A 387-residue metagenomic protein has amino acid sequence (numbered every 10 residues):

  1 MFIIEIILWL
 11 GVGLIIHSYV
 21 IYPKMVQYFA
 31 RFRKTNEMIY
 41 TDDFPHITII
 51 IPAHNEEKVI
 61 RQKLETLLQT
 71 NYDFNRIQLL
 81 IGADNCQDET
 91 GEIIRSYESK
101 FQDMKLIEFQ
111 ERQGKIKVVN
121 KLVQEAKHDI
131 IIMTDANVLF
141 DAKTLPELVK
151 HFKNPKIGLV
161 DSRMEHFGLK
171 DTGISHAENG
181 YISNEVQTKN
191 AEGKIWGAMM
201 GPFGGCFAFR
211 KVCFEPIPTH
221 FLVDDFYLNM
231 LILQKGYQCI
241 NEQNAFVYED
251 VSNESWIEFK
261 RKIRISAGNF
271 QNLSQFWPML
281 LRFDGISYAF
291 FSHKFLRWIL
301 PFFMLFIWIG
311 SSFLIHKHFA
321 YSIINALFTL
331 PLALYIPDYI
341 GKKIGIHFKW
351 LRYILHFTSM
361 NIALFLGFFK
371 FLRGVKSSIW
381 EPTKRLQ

Functional and structural regions predicted by a protein language model:
M1-T41: N-terminal membrane-anchoring/stem segments of glycan-assembly enzymes
T41, R297-K376: Membrane-embedded multi-pass helical conduit in multi-pass membrane proteins, especially envelope-biosynthetic
P45-T48, Q78, Y227: Cell-envelope/extracellular polymer assembly enzymes that use nucleotide-activated donors
T48, T66, A83-E92, E111 (+1 more regions): A conserved acidic beta->alpha catalytic loop
E65-R76: Short, acidic, metal-binding catalytic loop of nucleotide-sugar glycosyltransferases
R76-L80, G91-E125, H176, I182 (+1 more regions): Conserved donor nucleotide-binding strand/loop of the catalytic core
E108, K117-V118, H128, T134 (+2 more regions): Long helical/loop segments within the catalytic core of UDP-sugar-dependent glycosyltransferases, especially the large
F152-N184, H220-F221, L228-F291, F295 (+2 more regions): Catalytic donor/gating beta->alpha subdomain of glycosyltransferases that bind UDP-sugars
